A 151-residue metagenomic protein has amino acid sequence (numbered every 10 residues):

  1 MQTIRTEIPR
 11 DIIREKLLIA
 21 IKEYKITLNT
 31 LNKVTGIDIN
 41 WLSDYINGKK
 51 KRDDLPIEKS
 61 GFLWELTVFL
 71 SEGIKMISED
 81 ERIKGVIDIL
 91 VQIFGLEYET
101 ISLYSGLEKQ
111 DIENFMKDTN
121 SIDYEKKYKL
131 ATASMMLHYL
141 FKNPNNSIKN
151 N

Functional and structural regions predicted by a protein language model:
M1-E23, T67-V91: A short, Lys/Arg-rich alpha-helix, primarily the initiator
L18, K22-N29, G36: Polar/charged low-complexity regions in secreted precursors and cytosolic/nuclear IDRs
T30-T35, E99-L103: Short alpha-helical "recognition helix" segments of helix-turn-helix
G36-D53, L107-I122: Recognition helix of helix-turn-helix/homeodomain-like DNA-binding domains that insert into the DNA major groove
P56-I74, K127-F141: DNA major-groove recognition helix of helix-turn-helix/homeodomain DNA-binding modules
K75-F115, N145-N151: Helix-turn-helix/homeodomain-like alpha-helical modules used for DNA recognition and transcription-factor dimerization
K117-N151: Mid-protein regulatory/catalytic core that forms ligand/cofactor-binding pockets and protein-protein interaction
